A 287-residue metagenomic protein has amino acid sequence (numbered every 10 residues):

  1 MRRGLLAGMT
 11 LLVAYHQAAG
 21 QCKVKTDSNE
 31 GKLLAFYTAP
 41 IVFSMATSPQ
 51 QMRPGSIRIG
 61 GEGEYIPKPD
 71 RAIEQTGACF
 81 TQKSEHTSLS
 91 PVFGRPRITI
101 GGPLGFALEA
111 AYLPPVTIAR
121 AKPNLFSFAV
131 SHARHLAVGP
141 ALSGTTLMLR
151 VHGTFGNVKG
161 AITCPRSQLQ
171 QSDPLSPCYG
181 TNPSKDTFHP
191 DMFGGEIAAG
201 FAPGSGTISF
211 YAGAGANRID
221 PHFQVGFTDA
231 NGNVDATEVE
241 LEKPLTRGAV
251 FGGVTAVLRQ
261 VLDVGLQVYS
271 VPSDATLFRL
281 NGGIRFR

Functional and structural regions predicted by a protein language model:
Q21-F36, Y65-A78, G160-L262, V271-P272 (+1 more regions): Outer-membrane beta-barrel transmembrane domain signature
Q21-G139, T154: Transmembrane beta-barrel domains of Gram-negative outer membranes and organellar outer membranes
A46-S48, K83-T87, T117-A119, N182-F188 (+2 more regions): Outer-membrane beta-barrel domain signature
R53-G55, L89-G94, K122-F128, H189-F193 (+2 more regions): Residues that define the transmembrane beta-barrel architecture of outer-membrane proteins
I59-Y65, L108-P114, L149-F155, A212-R218 (+2 more regions): Transmembrane beta-barrel strands of outer-membrane/channel proteins
P96-I98, F128-V130, G195-I197, V250-G252 (+2 more regions): Membrane-embedded beta-strands of outer-membrane beta-barrel proteins, especially the hydrophobic/small aromatic
I100-G102, H132-R134, T145, F201-P203 (+3 more regions): Residue-level signature of outer-membrane beta-barrel architecture
L104-A110, A137-P140, G206-I208, R259-L266: Repeated loop/turn-to-beta-strand initiation elements of outer-membrane beta-barrel proteins
